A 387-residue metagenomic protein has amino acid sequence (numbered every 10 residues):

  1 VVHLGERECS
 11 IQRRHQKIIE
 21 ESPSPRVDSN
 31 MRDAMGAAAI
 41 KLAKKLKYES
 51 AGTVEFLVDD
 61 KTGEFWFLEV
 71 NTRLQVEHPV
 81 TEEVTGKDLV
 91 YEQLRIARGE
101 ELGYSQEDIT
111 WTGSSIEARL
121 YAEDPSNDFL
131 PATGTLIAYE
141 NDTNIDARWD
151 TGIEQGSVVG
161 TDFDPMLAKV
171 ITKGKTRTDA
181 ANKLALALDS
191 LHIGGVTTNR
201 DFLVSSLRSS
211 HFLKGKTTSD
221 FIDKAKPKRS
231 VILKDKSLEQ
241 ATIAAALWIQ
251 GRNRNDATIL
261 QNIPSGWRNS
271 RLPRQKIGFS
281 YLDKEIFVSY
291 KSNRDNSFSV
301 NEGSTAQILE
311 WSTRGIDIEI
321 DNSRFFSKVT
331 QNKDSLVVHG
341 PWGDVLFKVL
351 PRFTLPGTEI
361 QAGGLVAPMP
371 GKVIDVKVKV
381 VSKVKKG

Functional and structural regions predicted by a protein language model:
V1-A37, L74-L89: ATP-dependent carboxylate/phosphate-activation module, predominantly the ATP-grasp catalytic core and closely related
V1-V2, Y48-Q75: Conserved metal-phosphate-binding beta-hairpin within the catalytic cores of diverse ATP-dependent phosphoryl-transfer
A39, L57-D60, P79-N301, T305: Catalytic cores of soluble metabolic enzymes centered on carboxylation/carboxyl-transfer
A43-A51, G99-E107, F325, T358: Active-site phosphate-binding and catalytic loops of NTP-dependent enzymes
N127, G315-K348: Structured, non-catalytic alpha/beta "coupling" segments that mediate domain-domain communication and provide generic
S157-V158, K348-K377, K383: Short beta-strand-turn/beta-hairpin segments enriched in glycine/proline and small hydrophobics that form edge-strand
G174-R177, V376-G387: Acidic, glycine-anchored pre-beta loop/turn
